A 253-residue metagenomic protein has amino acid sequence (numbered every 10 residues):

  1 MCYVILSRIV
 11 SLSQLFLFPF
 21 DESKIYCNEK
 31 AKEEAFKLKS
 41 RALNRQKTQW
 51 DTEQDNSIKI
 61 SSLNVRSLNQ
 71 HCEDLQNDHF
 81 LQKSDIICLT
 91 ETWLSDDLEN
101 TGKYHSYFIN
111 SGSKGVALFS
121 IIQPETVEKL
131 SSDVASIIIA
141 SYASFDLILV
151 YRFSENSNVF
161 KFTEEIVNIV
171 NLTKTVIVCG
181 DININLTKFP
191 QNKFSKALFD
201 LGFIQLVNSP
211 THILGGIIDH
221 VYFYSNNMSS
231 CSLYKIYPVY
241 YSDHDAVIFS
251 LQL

Functional and structural regions predicted by a protein language model:
M1-T52: C-terminal accessory regions
F18, T90, F153, C179 (+2 more regions): Conserved residues at the C-terminal ends of beta-strands
D21, W93, I182, N227: Flexible, active-site-proximal loop/turn residues at the rims of small-molecule/cofactor binding pockets and catalytic
D51-T173, N185-K188, K193-F203, P210-L214 (+1 more regions): Short phosphate/oxyanion-binding micro-motifs
E53-D55, Y142-A143, V176-C179, N185 (+1 more regions): Surface polyanion/phosphate-binding segment centered on an Asp-His-Pro turn
D85, K174-V176, D181, D219: Conserved acidic residues
I213-G215, F223-N227: Short, conserved micro-motifs composed of acidic
